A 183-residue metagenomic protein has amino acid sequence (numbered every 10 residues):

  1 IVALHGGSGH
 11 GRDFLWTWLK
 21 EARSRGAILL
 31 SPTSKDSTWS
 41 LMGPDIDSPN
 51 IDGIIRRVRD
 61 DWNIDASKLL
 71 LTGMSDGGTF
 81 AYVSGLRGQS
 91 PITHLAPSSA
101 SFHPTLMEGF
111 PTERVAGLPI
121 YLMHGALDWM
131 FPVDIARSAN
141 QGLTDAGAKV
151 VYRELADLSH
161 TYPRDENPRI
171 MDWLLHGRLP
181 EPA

Functional and structural regions predicted by a protein language model:
I1-S40, P104: Short substrate-entry loop that stabilizes the transition state in hydrolases
R12-L19, I54, S101-E113, D134 (+1 more regions): Alpha-helical scaffolding within the catalytic cores of extracellular/periplasmic polymer-degrading hydrolases
R25-L29, D65-K68, Q89-H94, A116-I120 (+1 more regions): Loop/turn elements at helix/coil->beta-strand transitions in domains of secreted/extracellular proteins
S40-D76: Gly/Ser-rich "nucleophile elbow"/oxyanion-hole loop immediately N-terminal to the catalytic nucleophile in hydrolases
S67-A116: Primarily recognizes the serine-hydrolase "nucleophile elbow" in alpha/beta-hydrolase and SGNH/GDSL folds
Y121-M123, W129, V133-A183: C-terminal catalytic histidine-bearing segment of alpha/beta-hydrolase fold enzymes
